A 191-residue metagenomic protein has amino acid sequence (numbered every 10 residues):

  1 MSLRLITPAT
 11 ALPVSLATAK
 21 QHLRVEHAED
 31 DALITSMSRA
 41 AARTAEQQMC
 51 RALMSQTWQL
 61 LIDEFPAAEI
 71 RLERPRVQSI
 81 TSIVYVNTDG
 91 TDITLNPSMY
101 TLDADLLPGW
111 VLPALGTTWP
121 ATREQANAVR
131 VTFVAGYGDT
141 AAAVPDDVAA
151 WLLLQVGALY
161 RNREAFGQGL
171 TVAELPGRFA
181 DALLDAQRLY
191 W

Functional and structural regions predicted by a protein language model:
M1-W191: Divalent metal-cofactor coordination and adjacent catalytic microenvironments
